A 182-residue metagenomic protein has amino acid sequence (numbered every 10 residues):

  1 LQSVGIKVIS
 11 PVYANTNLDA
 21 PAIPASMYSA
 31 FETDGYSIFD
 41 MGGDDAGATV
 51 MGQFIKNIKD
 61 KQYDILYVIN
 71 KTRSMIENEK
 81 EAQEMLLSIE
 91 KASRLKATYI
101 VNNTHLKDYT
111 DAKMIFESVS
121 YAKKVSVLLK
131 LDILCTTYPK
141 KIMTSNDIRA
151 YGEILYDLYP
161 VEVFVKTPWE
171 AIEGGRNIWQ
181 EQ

Functional and structural regions predicted by a protein language model:
L1-D19, S26, G152: N-terminal phosphate/diphosphate-binding loop that engages ATP/GTP or pyrophosphate donors across diverse enzyme folds
I6, Y63, L158: Short, conserved active-site loop motifs that form the nucleotide-linked donor/cofactor pocket
S10-T16, G35-M51: Switch II (G3) loop of P-loop NTPases
Y13-N15, K71-T72, F164-V165: Short, acidic/turn-prone active-site loops that include or flank metal/cofactor- and phosphate-binding residues
A30-S37, K61: Glycine-rich phosphate-binding loop signature in dinucleotide/nucleotide-binding domains
D45-E153: Conserved catalytic-core segment of NTP-binding enzymes
K130-P139, M143-Q182: NTP-binding/hydrolysis catalytic cores, primarily Walker-type P-loop NTPases
